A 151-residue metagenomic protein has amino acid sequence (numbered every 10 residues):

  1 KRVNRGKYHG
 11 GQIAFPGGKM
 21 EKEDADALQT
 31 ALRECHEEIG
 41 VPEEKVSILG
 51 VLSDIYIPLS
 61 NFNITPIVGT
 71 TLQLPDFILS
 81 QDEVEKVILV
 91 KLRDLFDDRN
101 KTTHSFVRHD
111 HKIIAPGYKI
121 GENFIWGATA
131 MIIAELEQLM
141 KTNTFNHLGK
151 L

Functional and structural regions predicted by a protein language model:
K1-F15: N-terminal strand-loop-strand
R5, K19-I125, A134, Q138-L151: Unchanged
T129: NAD(P)-dependent dehydrogenases' Rossmann-like dinucleotide-binding region
